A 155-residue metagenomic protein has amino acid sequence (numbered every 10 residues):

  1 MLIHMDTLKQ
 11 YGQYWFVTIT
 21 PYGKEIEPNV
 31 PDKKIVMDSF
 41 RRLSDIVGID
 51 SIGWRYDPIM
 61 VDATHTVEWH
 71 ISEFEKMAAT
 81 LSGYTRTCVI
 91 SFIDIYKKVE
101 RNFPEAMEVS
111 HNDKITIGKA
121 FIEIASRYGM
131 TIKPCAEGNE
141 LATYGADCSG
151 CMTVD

Functional and structural regions predicted by a protein language model:
M1-A120: Conserved AdoMet/S-adenosylmethionine-binding subsite of the radical SAM
K114-D155: C-terminal accessory extensions appended to soluble enzyme cores
